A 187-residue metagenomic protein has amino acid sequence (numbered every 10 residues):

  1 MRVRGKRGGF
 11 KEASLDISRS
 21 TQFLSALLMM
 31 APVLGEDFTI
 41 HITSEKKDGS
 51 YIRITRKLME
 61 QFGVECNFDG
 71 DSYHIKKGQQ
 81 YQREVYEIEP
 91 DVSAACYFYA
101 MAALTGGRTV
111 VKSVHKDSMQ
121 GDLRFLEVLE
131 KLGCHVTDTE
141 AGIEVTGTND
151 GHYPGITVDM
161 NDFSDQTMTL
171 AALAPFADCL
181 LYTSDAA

Functional and structural regions predicted by a protein language model:
M1-S184: Short, structured segments at the rim of ligand-binding sites
